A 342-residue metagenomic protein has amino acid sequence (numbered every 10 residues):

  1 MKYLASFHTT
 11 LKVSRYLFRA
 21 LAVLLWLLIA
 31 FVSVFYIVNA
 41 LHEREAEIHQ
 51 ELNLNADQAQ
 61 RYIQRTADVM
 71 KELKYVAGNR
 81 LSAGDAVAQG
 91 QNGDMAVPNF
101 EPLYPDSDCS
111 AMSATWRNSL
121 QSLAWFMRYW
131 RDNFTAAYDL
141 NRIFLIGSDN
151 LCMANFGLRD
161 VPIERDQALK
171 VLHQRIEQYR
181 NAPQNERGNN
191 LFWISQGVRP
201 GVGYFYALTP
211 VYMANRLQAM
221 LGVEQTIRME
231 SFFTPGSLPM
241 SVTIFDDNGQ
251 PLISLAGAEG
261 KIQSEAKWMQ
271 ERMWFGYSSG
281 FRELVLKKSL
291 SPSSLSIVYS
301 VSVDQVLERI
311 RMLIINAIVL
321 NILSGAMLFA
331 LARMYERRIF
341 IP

Functional and structural regions predicted by a protein language model:
M1-F31, F35-A46, V303-D304, M334-I341: Positive-inside N-terminal membrane-insertion signal
F18-L21, L25-A114: Juxtamembrane extracytoplasmic/periplasmic/luminal helical "stalk" adjacent to the first N-terminal
W26, T243-F245, S296-P342: Cytoplasm-proximal transmembrane signaling helix
K71, R142-F144, S241-T243: Conserved beta-strand cores of small sensory beta-sandwich domains that regulate signal transduction, primarily PAS/PAC
M112-W130, G157-G197, L238-S241, Q250-S278: Extracytoplasmic/periplasmic sensor domains and loops in membrane signaling proteins
L123-A137, Y212-I253: Solvent-exposed, extracytoplasmic
T135-V223: Extracytoplasmic/periplasmic ligand-binding sensor regions of membrane-associated signaling proteins
M213, A256-L320: Extracellular/periplasmic juxtamembrane segments that couple receptor/chemosensory ectodomains to their
